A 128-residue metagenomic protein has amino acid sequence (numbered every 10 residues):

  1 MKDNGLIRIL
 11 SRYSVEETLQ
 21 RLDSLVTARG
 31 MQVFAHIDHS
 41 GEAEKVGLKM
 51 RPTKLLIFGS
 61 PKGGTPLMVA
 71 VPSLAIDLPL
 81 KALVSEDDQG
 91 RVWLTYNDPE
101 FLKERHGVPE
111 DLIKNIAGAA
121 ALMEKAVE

Functional and structural regions predicted by a protein language model:
M1-R29: Terminal, regulation- and interaction-focused segments at domain boundaries
K2-D3, T27, K49-R51, D87: Short glycine-enriched loop/turn motifs at secondary-structure junctions
F34-L83: Compact, glycine-rich, soluble single-domain proteins
K81-P109: Beta-strand/loop substructures that line and gate deep hydrophobic ligand-binding cavities in soluble
E104-E128: Well-ordered alpha/beta subsegment
